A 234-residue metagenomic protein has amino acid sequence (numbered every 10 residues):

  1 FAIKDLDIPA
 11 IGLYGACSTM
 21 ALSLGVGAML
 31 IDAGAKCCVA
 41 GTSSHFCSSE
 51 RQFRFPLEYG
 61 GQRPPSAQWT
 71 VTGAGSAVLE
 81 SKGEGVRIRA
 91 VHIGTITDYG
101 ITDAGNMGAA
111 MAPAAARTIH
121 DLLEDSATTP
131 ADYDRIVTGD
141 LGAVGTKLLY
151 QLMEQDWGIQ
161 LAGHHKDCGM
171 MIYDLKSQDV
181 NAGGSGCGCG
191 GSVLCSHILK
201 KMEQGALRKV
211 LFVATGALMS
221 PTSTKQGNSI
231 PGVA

Functional and structural regions predicted by a protein language model:
F1-G15, D132-K147, Q151: Conserved beta-ketoacyl condensing-enzyme motif
A2-A67: A generic, well-ordered mixed alpha/beta core segment in the N-terminal half of proteins
Y14-G41, A77-L79, S185-A206: Active-site-proximal alpha-helical scaffold in enzymes
S44, H92-T97, V137-G145, G216-A217: Glycine-rich beta-alpha junction loops
S49-R54, K147-L149, T222-Q226: Short acidic, glycine/serine/threonine-rich loops at helix termini
P56-D121, D125-T128, Q160-D179, A206-T215 (+1 more regions): Condensing-enzyme catalytic core mediating Claisen C-C bond formation in acyl metabolism
V137-G158, H165-L199: Internal helical hairpin/lid segments
